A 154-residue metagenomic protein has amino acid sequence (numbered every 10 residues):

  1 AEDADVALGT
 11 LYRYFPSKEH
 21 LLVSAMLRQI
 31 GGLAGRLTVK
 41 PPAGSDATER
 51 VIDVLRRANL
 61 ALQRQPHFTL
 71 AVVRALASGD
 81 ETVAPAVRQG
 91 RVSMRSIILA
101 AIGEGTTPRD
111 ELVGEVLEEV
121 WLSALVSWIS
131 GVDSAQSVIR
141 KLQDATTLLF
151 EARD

Functional and structural regions predicted by a protein language model:
A1-H20: Helix-turn-helix
D3, A71-A75, V116, V120 (+1 more regions): Short acidic/histidine-centered micro-motifs embedded in hydrophobic/aromatic stretches that mark compact functional
F15, L22-Q29, A86: Alpha-helical DNA-contacting segments of helix-turn-helix folds
S24, T38-H67: Hydrophobic alpha-helical connector segments
G31-A34, E81-E119, R140-F150: Amphipathic alpha-helical packing segments from all-alpha helical-bundle domains
L37-G44, V72-G79, W128-V132: Secondary-structure edge/capping motif, primarily at the C-terminal ends of alpha-helices and the immediately following
A61, E118-Q136, T147-D154: Amphipathic C-terminal alpha-helical segment
A61-P85, L99, S123-V126: Amphipathic alpha-helical segments used for helix-helix packing
